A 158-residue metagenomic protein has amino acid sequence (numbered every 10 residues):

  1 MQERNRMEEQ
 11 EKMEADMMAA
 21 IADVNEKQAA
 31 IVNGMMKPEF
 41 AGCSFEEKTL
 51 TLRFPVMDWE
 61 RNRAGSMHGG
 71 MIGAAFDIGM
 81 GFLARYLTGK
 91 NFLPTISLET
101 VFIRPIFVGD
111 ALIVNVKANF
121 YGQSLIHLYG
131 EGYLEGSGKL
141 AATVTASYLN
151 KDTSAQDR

Functional and structural regions predicted by a protein language model:
M1-I113, K117-R158: Terminal targeting signals and extreme-terminal segments of soluble enzymes
